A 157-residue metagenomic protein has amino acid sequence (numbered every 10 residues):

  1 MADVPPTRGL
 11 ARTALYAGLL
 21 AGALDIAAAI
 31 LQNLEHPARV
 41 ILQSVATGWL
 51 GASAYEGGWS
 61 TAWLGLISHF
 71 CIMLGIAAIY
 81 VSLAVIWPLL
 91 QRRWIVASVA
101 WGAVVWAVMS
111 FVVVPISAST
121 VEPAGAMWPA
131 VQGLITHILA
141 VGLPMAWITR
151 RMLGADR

Functional and structural regions predicted by a protein language model:
M1-P5, R151-R157: Short, charged juxtamembrane terminal tails flanking transmembrane helices
P5-H36: N-terminal signal-anchor transmembrane alpha helix
R12, V85-V108: Internal alpha-helical transmembrane segments of multi-pass membrane proteins
G22-I26, G102-V112: Aromatic-anchored segments of alpha-helical transmembrane domains
E35-G58: Membrane-interface interhelical connector segments
E35-H36, F111-L134: Interfacial helix-loop-helix junctions of multi-pass membrane proteins
L64-A84: Hydrophobic alpha-helical transmembrane segments
A78, T136-R151: Hydrophobic cores of alpha-helical transmembrane segments in multi-pass inner/ER membrane proteins, independent
